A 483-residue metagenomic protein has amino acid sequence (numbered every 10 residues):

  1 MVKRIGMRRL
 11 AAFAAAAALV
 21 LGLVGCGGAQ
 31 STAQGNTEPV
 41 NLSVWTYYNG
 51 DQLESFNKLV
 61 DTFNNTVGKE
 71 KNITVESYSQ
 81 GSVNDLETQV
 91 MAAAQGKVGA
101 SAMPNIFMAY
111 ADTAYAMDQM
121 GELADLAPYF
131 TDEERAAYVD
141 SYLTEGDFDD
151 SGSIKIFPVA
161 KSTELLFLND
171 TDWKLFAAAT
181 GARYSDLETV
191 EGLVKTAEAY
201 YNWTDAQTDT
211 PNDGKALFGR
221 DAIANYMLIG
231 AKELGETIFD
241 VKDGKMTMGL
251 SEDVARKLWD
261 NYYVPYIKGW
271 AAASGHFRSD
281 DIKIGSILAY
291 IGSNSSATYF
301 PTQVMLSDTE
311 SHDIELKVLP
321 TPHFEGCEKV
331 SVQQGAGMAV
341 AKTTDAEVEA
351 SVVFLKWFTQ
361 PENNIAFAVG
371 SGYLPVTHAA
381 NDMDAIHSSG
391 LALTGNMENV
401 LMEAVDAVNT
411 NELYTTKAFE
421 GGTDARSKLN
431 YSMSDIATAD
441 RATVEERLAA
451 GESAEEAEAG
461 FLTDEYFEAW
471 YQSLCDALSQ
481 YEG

Functional and structural regions predicted by a protein language model:
M1-L42, E455, F461, E465-G483: Short, low-complexity disordered leader/linker segments with a strong preference for bacterial N-terminal type II
G68-S141, L175-F176, L288-A289, S307-E310: Extracytoplasmic "Venus flytrap"/periplasmic binding protein-like
Q95, I267-K268, S307-H378: Extracytoplasmic/periplasmic substrate-recognition and gating elements
M108-L165, D209-T210, G230-A231, D313-P322: Hinge/lid segment of periplasmic solute-binding proteins
A127-Y138, A182-D186, P211, A216-F218 (+4 more regions): Short, solvent-exposed loop/beta-turn-alpha elements that line the ligand-binding surface or hinge of extracytoplasmic
D149-E164, E191-T247, I287: Extracytoplasmic/periplasmic solute-binding protein
V194-Y201, V241-G275, T321: Glycine-centered hinge/linker elements that transmit conformational signals in sensory and ligand-binding systems
V405-G483: Conserved C-terminal helix/tail region of periplasmic/extracytoplasmic solute-binding proteins
